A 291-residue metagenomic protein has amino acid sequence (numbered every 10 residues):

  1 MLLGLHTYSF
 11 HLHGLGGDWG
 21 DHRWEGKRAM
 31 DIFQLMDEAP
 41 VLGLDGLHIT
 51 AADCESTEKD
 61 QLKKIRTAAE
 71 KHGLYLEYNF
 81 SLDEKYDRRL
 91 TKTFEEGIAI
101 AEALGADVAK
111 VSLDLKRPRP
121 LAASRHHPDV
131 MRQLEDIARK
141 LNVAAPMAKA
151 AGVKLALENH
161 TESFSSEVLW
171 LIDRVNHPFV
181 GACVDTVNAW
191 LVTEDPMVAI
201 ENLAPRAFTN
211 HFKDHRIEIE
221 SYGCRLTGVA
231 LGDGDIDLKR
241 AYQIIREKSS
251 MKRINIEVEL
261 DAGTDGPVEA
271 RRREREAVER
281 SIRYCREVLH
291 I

Functional and structural regions predicted by a protein language model:
M1-V108, R132, R139, H177 (+2 more regions): N-terminal pre-domain/capping segments
L3-Y8, L47-I49, L76-F80, A109-V111 (+4 more regions): Hydrophobic faces of well-ordered beta-strands that scaffold small-molecule active sites in alpha/beta enzyme cores
L12-D18, L115-L121, I217-C224, N255-V268: Flexible glycine/acidic-rich beta-alpha junction loops that bind and position SAM and/or redox cofactors in anaerobic
L47, R139-D235, K239, E247: Acidic/histidine-rich catalytic cores of soluble enzymes
I49-Q61, L82-K92, R119, N159-S166 (+3 more regions): Acidic-and-aromatic substrate-binding clefts and catalytic sites of carbohydrate-active enzymes
A103-V130, A151-S165: Active-site groove signature of glycoside hydrolases
A123-L134, T227-V229, R271: Glycine-rich tight-turn/loop motif centered on a GG-T
G234, K239-A241, K248, K252-P267: H/E-rich (His + Asp/Glu) clusters that bind or coordinate divalent metals
